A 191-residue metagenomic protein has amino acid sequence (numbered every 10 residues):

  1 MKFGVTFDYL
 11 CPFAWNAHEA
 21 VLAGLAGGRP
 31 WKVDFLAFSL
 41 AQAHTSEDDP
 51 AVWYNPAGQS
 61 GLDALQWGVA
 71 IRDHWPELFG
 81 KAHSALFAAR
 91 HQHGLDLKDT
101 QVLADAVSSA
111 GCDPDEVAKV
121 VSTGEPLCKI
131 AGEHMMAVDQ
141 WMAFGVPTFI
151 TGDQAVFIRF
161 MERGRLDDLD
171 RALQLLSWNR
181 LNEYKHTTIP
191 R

Functional and structural regions predicted by a protein language model:
F3, H18-A26, T100-R191: C-terminal cap of thioredoxin/glutaredoxin-like
G4-Y9, W15-Q101, A172-L175, N179-R191: Structural alpha/beta surface segment adjacent to cysteine/selenocysteine redox centers across thiol/disulfide enzymes
